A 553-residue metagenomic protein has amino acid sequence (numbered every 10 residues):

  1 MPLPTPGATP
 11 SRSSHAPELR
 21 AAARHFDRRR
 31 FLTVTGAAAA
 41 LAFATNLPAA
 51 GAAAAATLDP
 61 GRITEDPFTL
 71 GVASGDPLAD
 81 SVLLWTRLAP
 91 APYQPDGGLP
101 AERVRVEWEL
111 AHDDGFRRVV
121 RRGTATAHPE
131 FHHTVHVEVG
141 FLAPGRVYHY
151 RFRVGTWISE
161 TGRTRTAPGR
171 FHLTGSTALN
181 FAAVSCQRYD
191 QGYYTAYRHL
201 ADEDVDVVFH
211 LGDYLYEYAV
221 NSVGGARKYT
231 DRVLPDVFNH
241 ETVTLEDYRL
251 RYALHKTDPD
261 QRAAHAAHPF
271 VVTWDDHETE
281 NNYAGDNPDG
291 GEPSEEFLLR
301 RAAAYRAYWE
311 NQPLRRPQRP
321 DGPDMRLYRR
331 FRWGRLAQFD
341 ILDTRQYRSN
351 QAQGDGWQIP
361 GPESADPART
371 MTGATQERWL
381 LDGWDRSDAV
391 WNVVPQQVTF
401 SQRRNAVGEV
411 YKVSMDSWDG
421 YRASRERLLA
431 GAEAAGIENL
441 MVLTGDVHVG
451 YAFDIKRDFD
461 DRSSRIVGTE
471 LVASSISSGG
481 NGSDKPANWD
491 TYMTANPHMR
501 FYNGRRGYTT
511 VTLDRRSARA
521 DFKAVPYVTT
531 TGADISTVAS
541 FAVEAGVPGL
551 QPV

Functional and structural regions predicted by a protein language model:
P2-N46, G51-V553: Metal-dependent phosphoester/phosphodiester hydrolase catalytic core
